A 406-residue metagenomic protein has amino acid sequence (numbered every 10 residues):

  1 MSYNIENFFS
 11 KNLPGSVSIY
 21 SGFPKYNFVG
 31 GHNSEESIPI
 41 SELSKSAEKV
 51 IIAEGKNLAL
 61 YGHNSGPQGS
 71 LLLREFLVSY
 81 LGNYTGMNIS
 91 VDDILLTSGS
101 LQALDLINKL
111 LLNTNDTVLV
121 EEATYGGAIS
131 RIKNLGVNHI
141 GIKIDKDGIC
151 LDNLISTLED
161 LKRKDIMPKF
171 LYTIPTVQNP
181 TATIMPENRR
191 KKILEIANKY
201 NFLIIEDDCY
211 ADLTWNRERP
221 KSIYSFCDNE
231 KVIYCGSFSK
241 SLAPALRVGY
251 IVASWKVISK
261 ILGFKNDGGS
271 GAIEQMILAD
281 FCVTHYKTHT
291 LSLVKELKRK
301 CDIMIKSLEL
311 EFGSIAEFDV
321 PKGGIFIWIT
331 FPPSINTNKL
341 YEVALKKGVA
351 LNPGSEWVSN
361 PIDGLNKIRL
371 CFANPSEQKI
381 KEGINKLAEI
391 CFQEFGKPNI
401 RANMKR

Functional and structural regions predicted by a protein language model:
I5-S98, C282-T284, A350, E394: N-terminal small-domain helix-loop-helix segment of the aminotransferase-like
N57-Y200, A211-E230, N266, L297 (+3 more regions): Conserved core of the PLP fold type I
D207: Glycine-centered flexible beta-alpha turn that most often forms the glycine-rich phosphate-binding loop
R219, Y224-K260, A272-I273: Active-site PLP attachment segment
S259-K265, C282-I305: Structural signature of PLP-dependent enzymes
L297-I305, E317-T330, E342-V343: Conserved glycine-rich beta-strand-loop-beta hairpin in the small C-terminal domain of fold type I
I335-L340, Q378-E382: Short, conserved charged micro-motifs
K346, P361-R406: PLP-dependent enzyme catalytic core of the Aspartate aminotransferase-like
